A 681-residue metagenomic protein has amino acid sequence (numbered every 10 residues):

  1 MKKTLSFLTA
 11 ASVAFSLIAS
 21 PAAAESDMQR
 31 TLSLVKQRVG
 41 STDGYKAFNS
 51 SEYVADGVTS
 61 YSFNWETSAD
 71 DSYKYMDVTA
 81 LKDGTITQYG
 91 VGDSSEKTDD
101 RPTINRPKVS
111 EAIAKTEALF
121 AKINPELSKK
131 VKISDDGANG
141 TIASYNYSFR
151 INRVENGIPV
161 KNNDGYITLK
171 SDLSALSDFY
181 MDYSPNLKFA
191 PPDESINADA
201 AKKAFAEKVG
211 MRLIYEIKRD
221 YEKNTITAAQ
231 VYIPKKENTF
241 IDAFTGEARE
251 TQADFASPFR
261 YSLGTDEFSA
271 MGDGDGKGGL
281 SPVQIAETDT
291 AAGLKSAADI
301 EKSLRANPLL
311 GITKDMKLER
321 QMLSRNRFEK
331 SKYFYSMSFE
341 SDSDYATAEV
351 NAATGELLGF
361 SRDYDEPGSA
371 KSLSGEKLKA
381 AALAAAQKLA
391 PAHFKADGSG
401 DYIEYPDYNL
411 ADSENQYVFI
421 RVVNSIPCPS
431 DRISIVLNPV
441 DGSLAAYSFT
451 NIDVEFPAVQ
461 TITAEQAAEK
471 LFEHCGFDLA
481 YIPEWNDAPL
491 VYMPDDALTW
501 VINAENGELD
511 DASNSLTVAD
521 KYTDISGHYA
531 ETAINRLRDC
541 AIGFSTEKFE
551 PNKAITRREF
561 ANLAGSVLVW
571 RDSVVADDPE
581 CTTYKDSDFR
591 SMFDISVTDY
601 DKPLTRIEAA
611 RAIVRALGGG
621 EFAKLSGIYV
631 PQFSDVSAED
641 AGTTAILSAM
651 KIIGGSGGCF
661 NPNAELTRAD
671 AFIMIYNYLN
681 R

Functional and structural regions predicted by a protein language model:
M1-F7: Positively charged n-region of N-terminal signal peptides that target proteins for export
T9, V13-L17: Hydrophobic core
A10, P21-A24, F255, F259-G293 (+3 more regions): Intrinsically disordered, low-complexity repeat and linker tracts
L17-R30: Sec-dependent signal peptide cleavage junction
A22-A23, D511-E531, G543-R558, A564-I607 (+3 more regions): Feature responds to low-complexity, polar/acidic, surface-exposed segments characteristic of secreted/exported proteins
V39-K82, K129-S171, Y215-Q252, A306-A353 (+2 more regions): Exposed beta-strand-loop-beta-strand "reactive/processing" segments of non-cytosolic proteins
T85-S134, S171-R212, S281-S296, A353-G400 (+3 more regions): Long, charged/polar, surface-exposed segments that mediate recognition or autoinhibition
T116, I167, A382, L537 (+7 more regions): Conserved, structurally critical residues in compact or repeat modules of secreted/surface and RNA-related proteins
